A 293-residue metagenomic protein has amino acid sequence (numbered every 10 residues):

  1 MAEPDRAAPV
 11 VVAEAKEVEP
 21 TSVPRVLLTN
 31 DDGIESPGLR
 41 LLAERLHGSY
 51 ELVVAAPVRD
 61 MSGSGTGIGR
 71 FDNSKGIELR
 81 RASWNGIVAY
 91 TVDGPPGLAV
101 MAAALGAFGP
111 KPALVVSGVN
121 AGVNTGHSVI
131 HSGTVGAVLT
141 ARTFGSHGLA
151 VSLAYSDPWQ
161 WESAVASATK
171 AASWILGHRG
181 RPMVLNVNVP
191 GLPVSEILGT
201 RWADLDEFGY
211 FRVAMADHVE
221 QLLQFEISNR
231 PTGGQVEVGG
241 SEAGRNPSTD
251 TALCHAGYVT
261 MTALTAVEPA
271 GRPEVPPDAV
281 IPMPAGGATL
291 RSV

Functional and structural regions predicted by a protein language model:
P9-T29, S36-G106, P110-K111: A cross-family phosphate/adenosyl-ligand binding-site feature
T29, A55-P57, S117-N120, A150-S152 (+2 more regions): Short beta-strand segments
D32, D60, P95-P96, N120-V123 (+2 more regions): Short glycine-rich anion-binding loops that position phosphate/pyrophosphate groups of nucleotides and phosphorylated
A103-G109, G136-H147: Alpha-helix C-terminal capping segments
L114: Short, Asp-centered acidic motifs that coordinate Mg2+ and/or phosphate in catalytic or ligand-binding sites
V123-S132: Glycine/threonine-rich flexible loop motifs
R142-A164: Glycine-rich phosphate/pyrophosphate-binding loops and their adjacent beta-strand/loop elements at enzyme active sites
S163-V293: Electrostatically charged, flexible surface regions
